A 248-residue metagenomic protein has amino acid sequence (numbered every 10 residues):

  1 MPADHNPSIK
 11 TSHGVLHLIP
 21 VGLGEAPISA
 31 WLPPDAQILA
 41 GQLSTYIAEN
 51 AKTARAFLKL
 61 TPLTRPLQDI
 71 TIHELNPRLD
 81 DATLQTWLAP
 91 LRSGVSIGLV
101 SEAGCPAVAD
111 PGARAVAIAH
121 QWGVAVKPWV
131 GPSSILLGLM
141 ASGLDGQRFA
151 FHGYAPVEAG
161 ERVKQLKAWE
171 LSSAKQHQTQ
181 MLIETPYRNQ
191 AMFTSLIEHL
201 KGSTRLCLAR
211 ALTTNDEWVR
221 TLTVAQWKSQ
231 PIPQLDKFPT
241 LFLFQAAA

Functional and structural regions predicted by a protein language model:
P2-H17, T71, V95-S96, A174-A248: A contiguous loop/helix-start segment that scaffolds small-molecule binding in enzyme catalytic cores
P2-L75: Glycine-rich, flexible N-terminal cofactor/catalytic loop recognition
H17, R114-S172: Class I SAM-dependent methyltransferase SAM-binding "motif I" and its flanking Rossmann-like core
A40-Y46, G123-K127, T179-Q180: Short active-site oxyanion
A48, G98-P106, T179-E184: Acidic beta-strand-to-loop metal/phosphate-binding motif
K52-A54, G104-C105, S134, R188: Alpha-helix capping/helix-boundary segments
H73-D80, A155-A159: Conserved helicase motor
D81-V126: Glycine/small-residue-rich loop that forms an oxyanion/phosphate-binding "nest" at active or ligand-binding sites
